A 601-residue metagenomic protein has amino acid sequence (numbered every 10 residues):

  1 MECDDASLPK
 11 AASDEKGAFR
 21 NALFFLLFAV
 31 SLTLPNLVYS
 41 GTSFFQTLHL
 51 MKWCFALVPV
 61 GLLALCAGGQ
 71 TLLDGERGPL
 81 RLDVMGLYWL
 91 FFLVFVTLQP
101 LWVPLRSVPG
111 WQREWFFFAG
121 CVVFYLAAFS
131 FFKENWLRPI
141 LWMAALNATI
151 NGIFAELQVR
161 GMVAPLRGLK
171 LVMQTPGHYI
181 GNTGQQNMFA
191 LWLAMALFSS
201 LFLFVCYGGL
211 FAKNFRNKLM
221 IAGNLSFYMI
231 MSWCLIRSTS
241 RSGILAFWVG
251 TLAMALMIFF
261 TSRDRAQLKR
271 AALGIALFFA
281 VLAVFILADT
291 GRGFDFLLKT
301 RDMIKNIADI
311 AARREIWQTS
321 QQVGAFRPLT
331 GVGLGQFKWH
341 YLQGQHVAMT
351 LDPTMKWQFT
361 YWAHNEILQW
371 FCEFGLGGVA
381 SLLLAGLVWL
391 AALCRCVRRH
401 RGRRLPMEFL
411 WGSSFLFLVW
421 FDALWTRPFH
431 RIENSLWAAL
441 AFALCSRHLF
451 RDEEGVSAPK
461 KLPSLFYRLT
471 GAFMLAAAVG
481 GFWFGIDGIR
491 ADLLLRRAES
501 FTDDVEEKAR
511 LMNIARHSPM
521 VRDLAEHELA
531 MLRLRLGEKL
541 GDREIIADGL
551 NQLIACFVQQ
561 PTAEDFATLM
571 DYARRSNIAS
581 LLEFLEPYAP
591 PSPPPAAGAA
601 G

Functional and structural regions predicted by a protein language model:
M1-G110, A119-L146, L203-L225, A255-A276 (+5 more regions): Transmembrane signal-anchor hairpin modules in multi-pass inner-membrane enzymes, especially those that act on
E2-C3, L8-P9, E15-L37, F55-G68 (+11 more regions): Alpha-helical transmembrane segments of multi-pass inner-membrane proteins
V163-I180, D295-A311, Q322-V323, L334-C372: Interfacial juxtamembrane loops and adjacent helix segments that form the catalytic/substrate-binding surfaces
Q174, H178-N182, F247-T251, Q267-A271 (+3 more regions): Flexible juxtamembrane loops connecting transmembrane helices in multi-pass membrane enzymes that build or modify
Q185, S232, Q321, R327 (+1 more regions): A conserved mid-to-late transmembrane alpha helix and its immediate loop/hinge that forms the functional core
S240, W248, I316, G333 (+2 more regions): Extended, hydrophobic alpha-helical segments in both membrane/secreted and soluble proteins
G331-L334, W420-F421, T426-R431: Extracytoplasmic/lumenal ectodomains and periplasmic regions of secretory and membrane proteins
T426-A438, A458-L465: Transmembrane alpha-helices and their extracellular/periplasmic helix-loop junctions in integral membrane proteins
